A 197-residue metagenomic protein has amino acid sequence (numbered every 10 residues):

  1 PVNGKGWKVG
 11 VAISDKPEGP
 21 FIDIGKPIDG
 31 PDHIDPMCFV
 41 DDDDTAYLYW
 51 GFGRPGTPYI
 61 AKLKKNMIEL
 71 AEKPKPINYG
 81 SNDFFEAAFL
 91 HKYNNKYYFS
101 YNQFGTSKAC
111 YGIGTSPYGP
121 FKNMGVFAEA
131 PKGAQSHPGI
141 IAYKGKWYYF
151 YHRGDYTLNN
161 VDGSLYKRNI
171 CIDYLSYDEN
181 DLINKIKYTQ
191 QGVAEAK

Functional and structural regions predicted by a protein language model:
P1-K197: Carbohydrate-active catalytic/glycan-binding domains of CAZyme proteins, especially the secreted or lumenal ectodomains
